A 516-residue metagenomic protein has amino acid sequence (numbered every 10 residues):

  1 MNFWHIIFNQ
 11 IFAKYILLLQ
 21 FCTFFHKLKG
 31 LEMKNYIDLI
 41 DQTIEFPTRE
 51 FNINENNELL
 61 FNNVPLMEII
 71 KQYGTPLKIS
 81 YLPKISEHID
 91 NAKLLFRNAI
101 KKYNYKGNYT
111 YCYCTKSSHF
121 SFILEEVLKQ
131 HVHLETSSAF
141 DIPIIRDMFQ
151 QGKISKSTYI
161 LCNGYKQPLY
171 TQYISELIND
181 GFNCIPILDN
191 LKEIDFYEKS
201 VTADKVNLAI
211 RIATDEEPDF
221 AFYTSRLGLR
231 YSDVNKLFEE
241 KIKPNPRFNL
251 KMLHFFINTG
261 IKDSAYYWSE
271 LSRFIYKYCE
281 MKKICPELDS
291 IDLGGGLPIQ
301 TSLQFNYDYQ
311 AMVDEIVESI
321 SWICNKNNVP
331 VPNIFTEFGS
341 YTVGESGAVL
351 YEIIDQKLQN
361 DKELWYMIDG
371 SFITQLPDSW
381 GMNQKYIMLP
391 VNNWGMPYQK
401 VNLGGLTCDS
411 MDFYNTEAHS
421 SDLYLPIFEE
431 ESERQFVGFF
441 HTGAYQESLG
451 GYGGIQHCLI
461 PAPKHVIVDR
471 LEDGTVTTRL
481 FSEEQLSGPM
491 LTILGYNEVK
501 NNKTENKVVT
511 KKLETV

Functional and structural regions predicted by a protein language model:
H5, I11, L18-I210, F238-E239 (+4 more regions): A charged N-terminal "starter" segment
G30-D41, S200, T214-K362: Active-site loop/helix belt of alpha/beta enzymes
I85, K116, S138, I210 (+5 more regions): Conserved, mostly hydrophobic/aromatic
S117-H119, F140-D141, K166-P168, N190-E193 (+7 more regions): Active-site-proximal loop/turn and secondary-structure-junction residues that shape catalytic pockets, frequently
I123-E125, R146-M148, T171-E176, Y197-V201 (+7 more regions): Short acidic, glycine/serine/threonine-rich loops at helix termini
L161, I187, N207-A213, H254-F256 (+3 more regions): Short beta-strand segments
E315-V317, S321-N325, V329-V516: Charged (often Lys/Glu-rich) extended helix/loop segments that serve as interaction or gating elements
